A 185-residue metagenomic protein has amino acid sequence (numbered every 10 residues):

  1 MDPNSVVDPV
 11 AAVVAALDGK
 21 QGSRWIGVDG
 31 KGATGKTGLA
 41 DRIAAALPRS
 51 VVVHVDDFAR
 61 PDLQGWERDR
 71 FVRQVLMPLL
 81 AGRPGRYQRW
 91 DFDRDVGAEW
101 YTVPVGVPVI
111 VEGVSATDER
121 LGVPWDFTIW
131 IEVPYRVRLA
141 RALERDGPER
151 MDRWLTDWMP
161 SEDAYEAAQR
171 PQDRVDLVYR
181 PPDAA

Functional and structural regions predicted by a protein language model:
M1-W25: Extreme N-terminal, non-catalytic leader segments that precede Walker-type/kinase nucleotide-binding cores
V28: Hydrophobic anchor at the beta1->P-loop junction of P-loop NTPases
K31: P-loop (Walker A) phosphate-binding loop of NTP-binding proteins
K36: Conserved lysine of the Walker
V51-V111: Conserved nucleotide-sensing/catalytic segment adjacent to the nucleotide-binding pocket in NTP-handling enzymes
E99-R145: ATP-dependent NMP and nucleoside kinases share a basic, alpha-helical "lid"
Y101, D118, G147-A185: Small-molecule kinase domains that catalyze NTP-dependent phosphoryl transfer to phosphate-bearing small molecules
